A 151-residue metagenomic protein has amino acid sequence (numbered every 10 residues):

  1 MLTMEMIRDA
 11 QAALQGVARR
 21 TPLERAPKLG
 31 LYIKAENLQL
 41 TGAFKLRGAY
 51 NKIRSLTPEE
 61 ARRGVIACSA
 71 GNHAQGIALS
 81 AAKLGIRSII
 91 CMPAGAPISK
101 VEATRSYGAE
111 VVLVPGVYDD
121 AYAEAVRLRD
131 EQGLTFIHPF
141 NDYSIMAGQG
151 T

Functional and structural regions predicted by a protein language model:
M1-T151: PLP-dependent amino-acid enzyme catalytic core
